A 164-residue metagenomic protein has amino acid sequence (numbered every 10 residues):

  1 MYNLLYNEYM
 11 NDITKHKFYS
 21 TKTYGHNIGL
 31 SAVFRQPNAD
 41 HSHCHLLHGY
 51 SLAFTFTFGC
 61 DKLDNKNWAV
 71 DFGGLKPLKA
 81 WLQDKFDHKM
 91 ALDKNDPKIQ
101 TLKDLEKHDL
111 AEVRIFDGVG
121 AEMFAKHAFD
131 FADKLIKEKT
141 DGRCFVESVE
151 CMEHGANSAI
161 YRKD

Functional and structural regions predicted by a protein language model:
L4-D164: Charge-rich, low-complexity N-terminal segments
